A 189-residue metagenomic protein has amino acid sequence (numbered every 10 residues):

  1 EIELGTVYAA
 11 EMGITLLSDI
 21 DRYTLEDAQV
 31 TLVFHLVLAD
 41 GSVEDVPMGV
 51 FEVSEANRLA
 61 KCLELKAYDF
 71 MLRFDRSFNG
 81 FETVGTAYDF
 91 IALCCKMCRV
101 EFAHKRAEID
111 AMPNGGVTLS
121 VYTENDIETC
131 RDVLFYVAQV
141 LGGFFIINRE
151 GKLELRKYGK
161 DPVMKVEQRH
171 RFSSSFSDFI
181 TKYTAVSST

Functional and structural regions predicted by a protein language model:
E1-A87: Beta-strand-rich assembly/attachment modules of structural machines
M12, V30, Y183-T189: Short, hydrophobic/proline-enriched secondary-structure or compact coil segments at domain edges
S42-V43, L59-S187: Charged- and aromatic-enriched interaction segments used to assemble and dock large macromolecular complexes
